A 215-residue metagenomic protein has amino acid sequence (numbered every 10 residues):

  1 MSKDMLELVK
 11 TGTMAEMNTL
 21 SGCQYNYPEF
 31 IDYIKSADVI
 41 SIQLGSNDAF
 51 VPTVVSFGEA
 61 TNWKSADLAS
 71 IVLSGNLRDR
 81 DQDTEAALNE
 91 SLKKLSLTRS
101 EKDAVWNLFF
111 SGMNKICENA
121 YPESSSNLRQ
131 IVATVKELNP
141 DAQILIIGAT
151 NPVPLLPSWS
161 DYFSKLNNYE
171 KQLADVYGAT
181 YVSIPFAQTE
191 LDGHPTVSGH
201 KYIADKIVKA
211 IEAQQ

Functional and structural regions predicted by a protein language model:
M1, I42-N47, I147-P152, S183-A187 (+1 more regions): Active-site-proximal beta-strand/loop segments in catalytic clefts of secreted hydrolases
M1-N114, E118: Conserved SGNH/GDSL esterase-like catalytic core that processes O-acyl groups on lipids and polysaccharides
P28, D32-K35, S126-A133, S164 (+4 more regions): Solvent-exposed, polar/charged alpha-helical surfaces in well-ordered, non-transmembrane soluble domains, broadly
D48-G58, P154-P157, E190-G193: Extracytoplasmic/secreted cell-surface and envelope-processing proteins
N114-P122, P157-S160, E190-H194: Second-shell loop/turn segments in exported
Y121-S126, I147-I184: Substrate-gating cap/lid alpha-helix
N139-Q143: A short helix->loop->beta-strand "cap" motif at the edges of active sites that frequently abuts
L191-Q215: Histidine-centered active-site loop/cap adjacent to the catalytic His in serine esterases/O-acetyl transfer systems
